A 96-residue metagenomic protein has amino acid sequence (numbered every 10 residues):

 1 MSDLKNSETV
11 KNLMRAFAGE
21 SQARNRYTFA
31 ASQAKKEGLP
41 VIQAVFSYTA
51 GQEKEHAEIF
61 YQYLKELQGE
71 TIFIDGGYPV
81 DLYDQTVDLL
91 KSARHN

Functional and structural regions predicted by a protein language model:
M1-N96: Non-heme di-metal
